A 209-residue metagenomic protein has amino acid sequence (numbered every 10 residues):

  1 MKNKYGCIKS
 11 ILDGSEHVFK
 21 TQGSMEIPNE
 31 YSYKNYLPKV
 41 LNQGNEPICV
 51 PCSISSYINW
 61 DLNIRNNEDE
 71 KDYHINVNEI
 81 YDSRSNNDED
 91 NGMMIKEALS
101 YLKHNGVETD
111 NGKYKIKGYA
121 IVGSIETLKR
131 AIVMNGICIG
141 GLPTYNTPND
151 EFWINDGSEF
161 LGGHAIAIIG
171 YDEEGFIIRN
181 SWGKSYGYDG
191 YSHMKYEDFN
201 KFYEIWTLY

Functional and structural regions predicted by a protein language model:
M1-Y209: Catalytic-core signature of thiol
